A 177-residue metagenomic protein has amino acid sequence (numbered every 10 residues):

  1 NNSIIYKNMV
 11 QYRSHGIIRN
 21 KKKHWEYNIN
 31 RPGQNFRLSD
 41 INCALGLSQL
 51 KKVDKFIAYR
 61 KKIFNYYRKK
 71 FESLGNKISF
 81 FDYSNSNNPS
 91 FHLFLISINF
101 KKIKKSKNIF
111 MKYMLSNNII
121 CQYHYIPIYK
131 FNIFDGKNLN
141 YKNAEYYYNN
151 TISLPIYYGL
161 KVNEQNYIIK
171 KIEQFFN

Functional and structural regions predicted by a protein language model:
N1-N177: PLP-dependent aminotransferase class I/II
